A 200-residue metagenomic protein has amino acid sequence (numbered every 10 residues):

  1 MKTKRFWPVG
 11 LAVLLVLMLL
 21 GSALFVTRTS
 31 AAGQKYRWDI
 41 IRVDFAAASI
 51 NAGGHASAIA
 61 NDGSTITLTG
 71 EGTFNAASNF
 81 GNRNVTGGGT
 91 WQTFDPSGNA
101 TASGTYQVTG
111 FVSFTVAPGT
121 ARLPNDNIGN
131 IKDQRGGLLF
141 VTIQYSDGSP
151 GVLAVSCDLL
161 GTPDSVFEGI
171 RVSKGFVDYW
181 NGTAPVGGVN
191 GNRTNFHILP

Functional and structural regions predicted by a protein language model:
K2-L14: Bacterial N-terminal signal peptides that target proteins for export
A12-A23: Bacterial N-terminal signal peptides
A23-Q107, Y179-P200: N-terminal segment immediately downstream of the Sec signal-peptide cleavage site in secreted/extracellular proteins
A52, T101-F111, P150-G161: Short amphipathic beta-strand/extended segments with alternating polar/hydrophobic composition
G98-D126: Short helix-loop boundary/capping segments
A121-G169: Acidic, glycine-rich flexible loop segments
P163-P185: Glycine-anchored, exposed beta-strand/edge motif detector
